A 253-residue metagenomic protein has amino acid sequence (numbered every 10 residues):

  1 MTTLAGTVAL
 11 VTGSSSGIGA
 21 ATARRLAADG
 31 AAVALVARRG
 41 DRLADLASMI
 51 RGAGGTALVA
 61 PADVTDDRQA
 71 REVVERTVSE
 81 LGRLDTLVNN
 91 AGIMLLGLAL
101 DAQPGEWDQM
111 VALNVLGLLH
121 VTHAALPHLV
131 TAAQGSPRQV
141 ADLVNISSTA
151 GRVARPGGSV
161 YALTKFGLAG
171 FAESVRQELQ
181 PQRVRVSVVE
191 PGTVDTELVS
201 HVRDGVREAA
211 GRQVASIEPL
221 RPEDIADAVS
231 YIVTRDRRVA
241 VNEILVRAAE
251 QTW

Functional and structural regions predicted by a protein language model:
V8, S15-S16: Conserved glycine-rich cofactor-binding loop
A31-L46: Conserved glycine-rich Rossmann-like NAD(P)H-binding loop of the short-chain dehydrogenase/reductase
G40-D41, P61-V73, P104: The beta1-alpha1 cofactor-binding region of Rossmann-like NAD(H)/NADP(H)-dependent oxidoreductases
L98-A99, Q103-V111: Substrate-binding pocket helix/loop in short-chain dehydrogenase/reductase
T122, T164: Active-site helix of classical SDR
S148: Residue(s) in the substrate-gating loop at a strand-loop-helix junction that position the organic substrate next
V188-V189, E208-W253: C-terminal helical subdomain
